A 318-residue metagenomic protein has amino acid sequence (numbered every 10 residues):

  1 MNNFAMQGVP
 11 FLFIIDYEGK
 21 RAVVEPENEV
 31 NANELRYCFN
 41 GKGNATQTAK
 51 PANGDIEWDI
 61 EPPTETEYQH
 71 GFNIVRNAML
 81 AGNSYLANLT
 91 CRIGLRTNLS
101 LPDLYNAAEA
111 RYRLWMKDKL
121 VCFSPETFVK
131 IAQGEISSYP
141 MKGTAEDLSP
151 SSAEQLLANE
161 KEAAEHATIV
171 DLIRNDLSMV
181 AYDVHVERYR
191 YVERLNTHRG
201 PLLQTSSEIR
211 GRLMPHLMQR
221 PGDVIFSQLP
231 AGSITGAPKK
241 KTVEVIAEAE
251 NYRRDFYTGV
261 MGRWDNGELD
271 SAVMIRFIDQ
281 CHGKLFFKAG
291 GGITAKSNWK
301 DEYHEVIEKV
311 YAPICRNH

Functional and structural regions predicted by a protein language model:
M1-H318: Extended alpha-helical targeting/anchoring segments, especially N-terminal organellar/secretory targeting helices
